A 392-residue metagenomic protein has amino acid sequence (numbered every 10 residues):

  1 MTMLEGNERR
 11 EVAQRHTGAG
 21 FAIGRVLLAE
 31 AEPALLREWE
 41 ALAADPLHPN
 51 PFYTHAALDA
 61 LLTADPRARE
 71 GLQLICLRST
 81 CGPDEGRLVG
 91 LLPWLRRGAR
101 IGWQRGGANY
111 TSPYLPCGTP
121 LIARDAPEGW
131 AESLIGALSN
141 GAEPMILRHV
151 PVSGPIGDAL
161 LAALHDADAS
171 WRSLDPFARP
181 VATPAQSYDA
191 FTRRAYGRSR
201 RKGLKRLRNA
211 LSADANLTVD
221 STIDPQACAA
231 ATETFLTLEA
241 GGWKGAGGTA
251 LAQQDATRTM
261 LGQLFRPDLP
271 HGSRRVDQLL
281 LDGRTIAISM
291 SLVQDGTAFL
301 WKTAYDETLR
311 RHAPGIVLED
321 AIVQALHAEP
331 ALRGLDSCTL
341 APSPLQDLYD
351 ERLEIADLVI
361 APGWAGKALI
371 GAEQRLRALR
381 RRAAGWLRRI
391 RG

Functional and structural regions predicted by a protein language model:
T2-A22, A162-D189, L281, H327-G392: Active-site/acyl-donor-binding loops of N-acyltransferases
F21-G107, V150-R179, T183-R311: A conserved beta-strand-loop-helix scaffold within acyl/acetyltransferase catalytic domains
H55, I122-D125, L147-V152, C338: Structural motif
H55-A64, N109-S112, G118-W130: Aromatic/His-enriched, Gly/Pro-containing loop or helix-boundary segments that lie immediately adjacent to catalytic
E70-L72, N140-P144, R274, E329-L332: Short, high-confidence coil segments that cap the C-terminus of an alpha-helix and link into the following beta-strand
R78-G82, S112, A123, E132-G136 (+1 more regions): Aromatic (often tryptophan-rich) hydrophobic motifs at membrane interfaces
L138-P155: ATP-hydrolysis module of ASCE/P-loop NTPase motor domains, specifically the Walker B Asp-Glu catalytic pair
M145-R148, D220, G334-D336: Short catalytic-loop micro-motif centered on adjacent basic/acidic residues
